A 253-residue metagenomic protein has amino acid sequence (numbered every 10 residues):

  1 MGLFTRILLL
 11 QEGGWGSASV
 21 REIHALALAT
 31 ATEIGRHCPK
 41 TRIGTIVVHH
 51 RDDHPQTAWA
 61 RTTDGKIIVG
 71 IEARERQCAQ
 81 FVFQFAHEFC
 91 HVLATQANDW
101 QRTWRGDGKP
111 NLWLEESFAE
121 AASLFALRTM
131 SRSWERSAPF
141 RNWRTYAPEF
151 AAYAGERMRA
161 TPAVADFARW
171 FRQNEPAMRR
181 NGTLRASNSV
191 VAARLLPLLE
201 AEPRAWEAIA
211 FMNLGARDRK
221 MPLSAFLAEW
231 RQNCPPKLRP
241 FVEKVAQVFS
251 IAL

Functional and structural regions predicted by a protein language model:
G2-R76, S250-L253: Auxiliary, metal-adjacent structural segments of Zn-dependent hydrolase domains
I23, A27, V82, N111 (+2 more regions): Hydrophobic (often cysteine-bearing) scaffold residues that line and stabilize catalytic clefts of nucleotide/cofactor
T32-P39, A94, N98, S123-R132 (+1 more regions): Sec-exported extracytoplasmic/periplasmic mature domains
P39-H50, D99-R102, M130-W143, E207-M212: Surface-exposed patches in mature extracellular/periplasmic domains of secreted proteins
V69-F85, T103-N111: Short pre-active-site segment immediately N-terminal to the catalytic Zn-binding motif
V82-W100, E116, E120, L124: Active-site recognition of the HExxH zinc-binding catalytic motif
K109-R159: Post-HExxH zinc-binding segment in Zn-dependent metallohydrolases
R159-L253: Pan-zinc metallopeptidase signature
